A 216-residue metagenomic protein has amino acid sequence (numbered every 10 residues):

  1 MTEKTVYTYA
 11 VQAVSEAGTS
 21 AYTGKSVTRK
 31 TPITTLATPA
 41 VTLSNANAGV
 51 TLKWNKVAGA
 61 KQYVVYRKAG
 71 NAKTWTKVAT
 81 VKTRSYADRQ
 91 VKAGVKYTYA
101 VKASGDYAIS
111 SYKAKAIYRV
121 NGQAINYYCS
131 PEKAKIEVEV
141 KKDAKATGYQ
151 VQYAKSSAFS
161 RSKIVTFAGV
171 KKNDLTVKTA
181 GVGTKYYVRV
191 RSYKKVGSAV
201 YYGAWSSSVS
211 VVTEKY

Functional and structural regions predicted by a protein language model:
M1-E3, Y66-K92, Q150-V182: Recognizes extended acidic, P/S/T-rich segments that occur within or adjacent to Ig-like beta-sandwich modules
M1-G18, D88-I109, A180-A199: Beta-strand-rich modules
E3, T19-G59, A93, Y107-K145 (+1 more regions): Pro/Thr/Ser/Gly-rich low-complexity, intrinsically disordered linker/stalk tracts
Q12, N55, Y66, K102 (+3 more regions): Residue-level recognition of well-ordered beta-strand positions that form the cores of beta-sheet-rich folds across
A17, A58, A69-N71, G105-Y107 (+3 more regions): Solvent-exposed strand-loop boundary residues in beta-sheet-rich modules
G24-T28, K77-T80, S85, T98 (+4 more regions): Well-ordered beta-strand positions in beta-sheet-rich domains
N47-T51, A72, T83-S85, K96 (+3 more regions): A generic structural signal for beta-strand entry/edge sites
K61-V64, T147-Y149, Y186: Short beta-strand/loop motifs in extracellular/secreted proteins, especially within beta-sandwich accessory domains
